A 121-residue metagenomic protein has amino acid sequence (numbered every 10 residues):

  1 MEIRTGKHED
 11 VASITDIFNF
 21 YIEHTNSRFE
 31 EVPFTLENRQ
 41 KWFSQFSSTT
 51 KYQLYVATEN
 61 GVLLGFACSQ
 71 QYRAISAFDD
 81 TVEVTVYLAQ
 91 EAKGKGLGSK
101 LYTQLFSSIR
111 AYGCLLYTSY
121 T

Functional and structural regions predicted by a protein language model:
M1, N26, T81-E83, C114-L116: Short, solvent-exposed beta-strand edge segments and adjacent coil->beta transition regions
E2-I14: A short beta-loop-alpha structural element at the N-terminal edge of CoA-dependent acyl/N-acetyltransferase catalytic
E2-T5, R28, V56: Conserved beta-strand positions that form and line the central face of beta-propeller blades
H8, P33-E91, Y102-T103, S107-S108 (+1 more regions): Acetyl-CoA-dependent GNAT
T15, N19-F43: Conserved GNAT-fold acetyl-CoA-binding loop/helix
A92, G96: Glycine-rich phosphate-binding loop
Y117-T121: Conserved small/polar residues in nucleotide/adenosyl-binding loops
